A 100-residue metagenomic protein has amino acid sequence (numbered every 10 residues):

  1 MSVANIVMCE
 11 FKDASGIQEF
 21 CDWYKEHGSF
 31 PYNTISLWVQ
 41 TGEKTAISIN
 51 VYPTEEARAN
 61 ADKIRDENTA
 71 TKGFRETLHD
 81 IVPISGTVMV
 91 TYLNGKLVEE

Functional and structural regions predicted by a protein language model:
M1-A70, F74-E100: Short S/T/G/P-rich N-terminal loop/turn motif that feeds into the first structured element of a domain
